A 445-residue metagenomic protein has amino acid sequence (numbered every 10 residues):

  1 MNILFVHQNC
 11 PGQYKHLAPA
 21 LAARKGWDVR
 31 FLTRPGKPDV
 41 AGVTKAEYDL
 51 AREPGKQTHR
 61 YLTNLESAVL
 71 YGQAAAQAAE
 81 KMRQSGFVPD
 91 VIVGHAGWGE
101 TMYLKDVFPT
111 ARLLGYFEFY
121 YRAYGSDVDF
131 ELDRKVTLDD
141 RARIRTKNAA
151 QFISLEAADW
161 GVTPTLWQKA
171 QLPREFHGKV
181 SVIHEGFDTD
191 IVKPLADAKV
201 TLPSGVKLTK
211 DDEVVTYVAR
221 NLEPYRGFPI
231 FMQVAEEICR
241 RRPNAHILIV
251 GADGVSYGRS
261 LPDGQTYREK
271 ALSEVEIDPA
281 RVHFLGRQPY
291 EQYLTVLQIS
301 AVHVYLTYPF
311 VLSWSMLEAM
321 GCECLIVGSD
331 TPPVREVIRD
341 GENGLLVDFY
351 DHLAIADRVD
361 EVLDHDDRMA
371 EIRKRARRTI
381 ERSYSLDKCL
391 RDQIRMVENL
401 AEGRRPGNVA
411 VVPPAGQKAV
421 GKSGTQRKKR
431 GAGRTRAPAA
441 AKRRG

Functional and structural regions predicted by a protein language model:
M1-T44, R427-K429, A441-G445: N-terminal subdomain of nucleotide-sugar transferases
R52-L62, T110-A149, D190-K199, A252-P262 (+1 more regions): Acceptor-binding helix/loop patch of EC 2.4 sugar-transfer enzymes, predominantly nucleotide-sugar-dependent
P203-R226, M232-E237, I247-L248: Conserved donor-binding/catalytic core segment of Leloir-type glycosyltransferases
G251, V255, S260-R287: Nucleotide-activated donor-binding/catalytic signature segment of Leloir-type glycosyltransferases, i.e., the conserved
Y308: Aromatic "clamp/platform" in nucleotide-sugar-dependent glycosyltransferases that forms part of the donor/acceptor
L325-G328: Short hydrophobic beta-strand element within catalytic cores of glycosyltransferases and related nucleotide-activated
D340-G341, L345-H352, E361-D366: Conserved acidic donor-binding segment of nucleotide-sugar-dependent glycosyltransferases
A354, E361, R368-S383, C389-R395: A short, well-ordered alpha-helix in the C-terminal region of glycosyltransferases
